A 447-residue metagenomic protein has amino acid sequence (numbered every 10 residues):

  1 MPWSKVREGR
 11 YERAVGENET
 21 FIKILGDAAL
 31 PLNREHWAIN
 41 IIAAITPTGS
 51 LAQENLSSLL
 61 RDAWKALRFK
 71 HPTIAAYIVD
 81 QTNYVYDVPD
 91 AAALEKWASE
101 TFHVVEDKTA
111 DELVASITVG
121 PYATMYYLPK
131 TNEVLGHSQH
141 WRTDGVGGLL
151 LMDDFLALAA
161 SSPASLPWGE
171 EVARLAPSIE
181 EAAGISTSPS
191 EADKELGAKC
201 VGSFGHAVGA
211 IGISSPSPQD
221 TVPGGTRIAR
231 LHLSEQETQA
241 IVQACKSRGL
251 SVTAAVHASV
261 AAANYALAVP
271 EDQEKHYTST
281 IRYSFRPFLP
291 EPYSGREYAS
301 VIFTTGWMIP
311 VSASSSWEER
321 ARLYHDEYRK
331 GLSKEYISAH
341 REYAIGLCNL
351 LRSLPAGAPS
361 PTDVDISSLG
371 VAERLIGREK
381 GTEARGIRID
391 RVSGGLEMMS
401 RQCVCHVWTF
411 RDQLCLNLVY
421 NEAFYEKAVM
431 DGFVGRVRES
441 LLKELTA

Functional and structural regions predicted by a protein language model:
M1-E17, R142-V146, D154-Q243, L445-A447: Non-catalytic, low-complexity flexible loops and terminal extensions
M1-Y77, A92-A123, H137, A266-A447: Acyl-thioester-dependent acyl-group transfer interface
N55, V146-L150, R174, S251 (+2 more regions): Amphipathic alpha-helical recognition patches that constitute DNA-binding helices
S57-K65, M152, T253, H257 (+1 more regions): Short amphipathic alpha-helical segments
V79-V85, P167-A173, H340-I345: Short amphipathic alpha-helical segments embedded in low-complexity Lys/Glu-rich regions
Y86-P89, E112-A182, V242, K246 (+2 more regions): Histidine-centered acyl-transfer/condensation active-site motif and its immediate structural neighborhood
A91-K96, V146-G147, E237: Acidic donor-diphosphate engagement hotspot in glycosyltransferases and nucleotidyltransferases that stabilizes
H206-S312: Long, internal scaffold/assembly segments composed of regular secondary structure
